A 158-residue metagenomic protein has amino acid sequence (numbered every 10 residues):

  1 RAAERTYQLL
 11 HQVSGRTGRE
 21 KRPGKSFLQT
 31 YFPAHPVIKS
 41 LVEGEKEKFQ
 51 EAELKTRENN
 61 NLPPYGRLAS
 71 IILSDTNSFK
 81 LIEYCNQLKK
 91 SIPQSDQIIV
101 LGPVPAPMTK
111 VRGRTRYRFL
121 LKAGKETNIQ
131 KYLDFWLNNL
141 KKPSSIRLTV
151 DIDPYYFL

Functional and structural regions predicted by a protein language model:
R1-Y7: Short, conserved loop/turn and helix-capping segments at secondary-structure boundaries that abut family-defining
A3, Q12-L158: Accessory helical-bundle/CTD segments and flexible terminal tails appended to RecA-like ATPase motors
